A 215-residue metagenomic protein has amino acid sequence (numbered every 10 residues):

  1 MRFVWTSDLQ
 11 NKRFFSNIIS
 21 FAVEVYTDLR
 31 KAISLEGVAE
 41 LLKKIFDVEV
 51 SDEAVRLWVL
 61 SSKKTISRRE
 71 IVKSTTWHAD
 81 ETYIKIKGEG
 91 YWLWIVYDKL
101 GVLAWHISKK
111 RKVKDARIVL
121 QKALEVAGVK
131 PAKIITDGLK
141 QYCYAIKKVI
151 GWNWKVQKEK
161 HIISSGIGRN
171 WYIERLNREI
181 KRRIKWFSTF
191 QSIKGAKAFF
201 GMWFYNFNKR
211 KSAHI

Functional and structural regions predicted by a protein language model:
M1-D28, D47-V50, L57: Basic, short loop/linker segments at the boundary and entry of helix-turn-helix/winged-helix-like folds
F3-V4, L41-A132: RNase H-like nuclease fold core
I18-I19, L35-V38, A116: N-terminal alpha-helical segment
A22, V38, V55, W77-T82 (+3 more regions): Short, conserved catalytic/metal-binding motifs centered on acidic residues
L29-L42: Short, charged amphipathic recognition helices of the HTH superfamily and cognate SANT/SANTA-like modules
D47, I167, F190-K194: Conserved, non-catalytic sequence blocks in retroelement Pol enzymes and Pol-derived host proteins
V113-W186: RNase H-like DDE/DDD metal-dependent nuclease/strand-transfer catalytic core used by mobile genetic elements
L176-H214: Charged alpha-helix within mobile-element recombinases
